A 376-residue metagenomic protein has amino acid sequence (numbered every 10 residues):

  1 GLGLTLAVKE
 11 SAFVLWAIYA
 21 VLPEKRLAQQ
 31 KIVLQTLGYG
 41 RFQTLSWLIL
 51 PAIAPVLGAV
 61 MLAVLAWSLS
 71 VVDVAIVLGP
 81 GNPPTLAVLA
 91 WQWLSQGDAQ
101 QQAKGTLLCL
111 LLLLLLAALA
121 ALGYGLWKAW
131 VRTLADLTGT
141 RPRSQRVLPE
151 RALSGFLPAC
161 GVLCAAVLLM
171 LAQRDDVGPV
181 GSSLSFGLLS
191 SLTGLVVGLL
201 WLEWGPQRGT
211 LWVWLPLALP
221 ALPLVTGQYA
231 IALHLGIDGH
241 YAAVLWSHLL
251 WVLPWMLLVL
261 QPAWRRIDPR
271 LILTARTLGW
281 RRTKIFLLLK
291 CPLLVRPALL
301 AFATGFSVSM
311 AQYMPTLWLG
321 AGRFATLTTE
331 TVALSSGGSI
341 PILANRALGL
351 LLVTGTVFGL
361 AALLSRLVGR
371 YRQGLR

Functional and structural regions predicted by a protein language model:
G1, L15, K25-A59, Q207 (+2 more regions): Amphipathic cytosolic juxtamembrane alpha-helices at the membrane-cytosol interface of multi-pass membrane transporters
G1-P23, A52-D73, V77-G79, L107-Y124 (+5 more regions): Membrane-water interface segments at the C-terminal ends of transmembrane alpha-helices in multi-pass inner-membrane
K31-L34, Q100-T106, P269, L273-A275 (+1 more regions): Loop-to-transmembrane helix entry/capping segments in MFS-fold secondary transporters and related SLC/MFSD carriers
K31-T36, W47, W91-S95, G178 (+6 more regions): Short amphipathic alpha-helical coupling elements at transmembrane boundaries
I32-T44, R132-V147: Juxtamembrane inter-helical linkers in multi-pass membrane proteins
V71-Q100, Y313-P341: Glycine-rich helix-loop "coupling/hinge" segments at transmembrane-helix boundaries in multipass transporters
W93-L115: Helix-loop-helix hairpin linking two adjacent transmembrane segments in secondary transporters
V131-R143, G322, S365-R376: Short cytosolic juxtamembrane segments of multi-pass membrane proteins
